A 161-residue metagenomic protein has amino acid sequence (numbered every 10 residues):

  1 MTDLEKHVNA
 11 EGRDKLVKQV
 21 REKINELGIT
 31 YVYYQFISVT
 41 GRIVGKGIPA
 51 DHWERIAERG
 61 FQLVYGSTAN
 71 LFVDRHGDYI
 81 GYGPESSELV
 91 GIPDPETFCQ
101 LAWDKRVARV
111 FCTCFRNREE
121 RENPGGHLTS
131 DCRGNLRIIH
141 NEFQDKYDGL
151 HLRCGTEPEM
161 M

Functional and structural regions predicted by a protein language model:
M1-M161: ATP/Mg2+-dependent ligation/transfer catalytic cores
